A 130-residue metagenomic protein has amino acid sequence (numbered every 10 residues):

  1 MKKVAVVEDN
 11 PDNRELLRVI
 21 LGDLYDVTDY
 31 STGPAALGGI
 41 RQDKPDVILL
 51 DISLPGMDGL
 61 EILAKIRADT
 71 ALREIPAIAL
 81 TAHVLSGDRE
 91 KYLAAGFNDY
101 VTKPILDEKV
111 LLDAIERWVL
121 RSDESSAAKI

Functional and structural regions predicted by a protein language model:
N10-T28: Two-component/phosphorelay signaling modules centered on CheY-like receiver
Y25-T32, G39: Short hydrophobic/Thr-rich beta-strand motif most characteristic of the beta2 strand and flanking loop of CheY-like
T32-A35, D58-A64: Acidic catalytic/metal-coordinating carboxylates
K44-D46, A71-P76: His-Asp phosphorelay/catalytic-motif detector in bacterial-type signaling
D51, T81: Active-site residues of response regulator receiver
P55, A64, R73, L85 (+1 more regions): The feature encodes the CheY-like receiver
E61, V84-D99, K109-D113: Alpha4 helix (beta4-alpha4-beta5 surface) of REC/receiver domains from two-component response regulators
E116-I130: The C-terminal output helix
